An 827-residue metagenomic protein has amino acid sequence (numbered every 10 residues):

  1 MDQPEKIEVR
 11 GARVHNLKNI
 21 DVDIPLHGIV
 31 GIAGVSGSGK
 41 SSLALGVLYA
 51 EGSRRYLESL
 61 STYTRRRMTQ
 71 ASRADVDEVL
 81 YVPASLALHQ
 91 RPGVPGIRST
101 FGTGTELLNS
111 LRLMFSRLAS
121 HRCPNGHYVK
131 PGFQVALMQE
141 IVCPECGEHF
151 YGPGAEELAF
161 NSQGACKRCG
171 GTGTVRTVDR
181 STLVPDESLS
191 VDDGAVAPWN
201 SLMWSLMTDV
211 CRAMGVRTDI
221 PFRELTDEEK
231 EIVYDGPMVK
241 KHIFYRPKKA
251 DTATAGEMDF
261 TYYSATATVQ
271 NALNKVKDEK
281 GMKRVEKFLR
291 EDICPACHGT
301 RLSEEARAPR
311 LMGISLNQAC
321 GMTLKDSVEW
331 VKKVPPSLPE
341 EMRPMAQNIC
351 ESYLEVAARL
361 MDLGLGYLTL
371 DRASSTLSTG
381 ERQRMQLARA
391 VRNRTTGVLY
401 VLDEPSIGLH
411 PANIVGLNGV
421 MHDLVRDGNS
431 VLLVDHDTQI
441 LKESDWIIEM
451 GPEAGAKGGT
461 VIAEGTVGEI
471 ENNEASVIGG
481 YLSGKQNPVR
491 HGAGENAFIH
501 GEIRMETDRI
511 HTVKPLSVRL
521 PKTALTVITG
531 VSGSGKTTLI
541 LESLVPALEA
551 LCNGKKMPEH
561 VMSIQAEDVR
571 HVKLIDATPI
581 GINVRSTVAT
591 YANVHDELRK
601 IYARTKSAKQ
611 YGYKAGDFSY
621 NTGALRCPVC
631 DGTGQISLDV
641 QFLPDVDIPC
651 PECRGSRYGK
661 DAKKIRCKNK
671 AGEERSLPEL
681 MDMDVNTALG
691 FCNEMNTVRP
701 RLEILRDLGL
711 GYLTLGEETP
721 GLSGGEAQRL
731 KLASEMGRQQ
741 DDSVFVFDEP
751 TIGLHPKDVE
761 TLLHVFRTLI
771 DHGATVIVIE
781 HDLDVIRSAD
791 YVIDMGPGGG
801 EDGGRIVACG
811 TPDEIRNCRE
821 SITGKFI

Functional and structural regions predicted by a protein language model:
M1-I827: Conserved phosphate-binding elements of NTP-dependent enzyme cores
